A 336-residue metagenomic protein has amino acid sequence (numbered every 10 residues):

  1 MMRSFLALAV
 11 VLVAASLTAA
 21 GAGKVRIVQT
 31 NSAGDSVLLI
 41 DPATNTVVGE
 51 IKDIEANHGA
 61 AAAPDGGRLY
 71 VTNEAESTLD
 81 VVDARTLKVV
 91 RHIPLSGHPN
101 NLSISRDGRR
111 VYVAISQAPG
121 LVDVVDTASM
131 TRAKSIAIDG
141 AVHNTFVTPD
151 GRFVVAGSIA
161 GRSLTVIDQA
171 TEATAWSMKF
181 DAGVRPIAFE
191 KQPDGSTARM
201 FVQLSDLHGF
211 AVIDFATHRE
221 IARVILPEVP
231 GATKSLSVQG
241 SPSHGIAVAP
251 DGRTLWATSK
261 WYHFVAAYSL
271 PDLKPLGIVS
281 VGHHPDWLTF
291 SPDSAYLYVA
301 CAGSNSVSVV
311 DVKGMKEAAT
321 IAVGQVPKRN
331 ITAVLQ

Functional and structural regions predicted by a protein language model:
M1-L8: Bacterial N-terminal signal peptides that target proteins for export
L12, S16-Q336: Predominantly soluble domains enriched in secretory-pathway, periplasmic, or organellar proteins
